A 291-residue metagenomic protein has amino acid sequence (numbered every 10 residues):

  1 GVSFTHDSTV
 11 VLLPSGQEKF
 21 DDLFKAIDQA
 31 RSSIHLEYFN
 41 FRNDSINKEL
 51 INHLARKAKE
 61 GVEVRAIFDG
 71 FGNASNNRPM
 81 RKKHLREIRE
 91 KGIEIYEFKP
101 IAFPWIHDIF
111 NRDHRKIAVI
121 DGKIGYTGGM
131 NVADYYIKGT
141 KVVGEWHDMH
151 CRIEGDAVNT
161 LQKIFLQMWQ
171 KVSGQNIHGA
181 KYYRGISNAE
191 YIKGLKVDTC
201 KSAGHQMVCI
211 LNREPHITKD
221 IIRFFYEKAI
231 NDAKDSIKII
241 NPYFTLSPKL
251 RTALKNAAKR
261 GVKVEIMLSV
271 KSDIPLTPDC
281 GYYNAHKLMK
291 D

Functional and structural regions predicted by a protein language model:
G1-D291: Charged, low-complexity intrinsically disordered terminal segments
